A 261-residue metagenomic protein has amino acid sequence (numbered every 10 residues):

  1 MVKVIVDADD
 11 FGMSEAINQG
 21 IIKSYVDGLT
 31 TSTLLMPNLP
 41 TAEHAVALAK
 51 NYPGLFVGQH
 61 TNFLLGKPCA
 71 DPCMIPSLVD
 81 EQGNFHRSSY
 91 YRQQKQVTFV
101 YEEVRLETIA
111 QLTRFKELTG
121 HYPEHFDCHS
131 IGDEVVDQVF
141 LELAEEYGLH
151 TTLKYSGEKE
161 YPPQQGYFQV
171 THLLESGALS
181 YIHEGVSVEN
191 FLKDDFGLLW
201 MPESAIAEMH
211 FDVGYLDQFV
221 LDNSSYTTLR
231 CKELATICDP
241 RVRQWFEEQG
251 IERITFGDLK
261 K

Functional and structural regions predicted by a protein language model:
M1-G66: Active-site beta->alpha N-cap acidic-glycine motif
K3-I5, T30-L34, G54-H60, P123-D127 (+3 more regions): Structural preference for beta-strand elements that scaffold enzyme active sites
D9-F11, N38, H60-L64, H129-I131 (+4 more regions): Active-site beta-loop-alpha junctions enriched in small/polar residues
I21-D27, E43-F56, C73-G83, K116-E117 (+1 more regions): Acidic (Asp/Glu)-rich catalytic clusters
P68-V100: Active-site gating loops and adjacent loop-to-helix segments of metal-dependent hydrolytic enzymes
Y101, R105-Q169, L174-E175, H183 (+1 more regions): Catalytic domains of cell-wall/extracellular-matrix polysaccharide-remodeling enzymes, centered on de-N-acetylation
T151, N223-K261: C-terminal domain-boundary segment and adjacent tail
Q169-A205, F211, Q218, D222: A conserved mid-domain beta-alpha-beta active-site/ligand-binding segment of alpha/beta enzyme cores
